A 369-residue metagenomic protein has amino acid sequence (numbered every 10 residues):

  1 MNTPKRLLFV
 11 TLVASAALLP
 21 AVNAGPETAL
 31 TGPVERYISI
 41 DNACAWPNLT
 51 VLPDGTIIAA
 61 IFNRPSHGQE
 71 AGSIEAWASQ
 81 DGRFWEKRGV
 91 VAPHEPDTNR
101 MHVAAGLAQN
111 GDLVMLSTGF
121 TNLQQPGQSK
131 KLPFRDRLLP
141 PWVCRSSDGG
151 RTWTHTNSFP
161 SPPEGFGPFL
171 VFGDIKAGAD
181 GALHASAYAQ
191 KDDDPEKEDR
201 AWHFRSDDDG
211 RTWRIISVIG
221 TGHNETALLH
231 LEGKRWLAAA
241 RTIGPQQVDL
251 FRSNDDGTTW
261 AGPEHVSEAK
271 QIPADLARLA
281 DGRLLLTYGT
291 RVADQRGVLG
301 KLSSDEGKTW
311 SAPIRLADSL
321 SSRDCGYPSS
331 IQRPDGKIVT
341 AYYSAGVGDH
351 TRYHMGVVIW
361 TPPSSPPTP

Functional and structural regions predicted by a protein language model:
M1-P4: N-terminal secretory signal peptides that target proteins for export/translocation
F9-L18: Bacterial N-terminal signal peptides
A21-P369: Asp-box/BNR beta-propeller blade signature and adjacent active/binding-site loops in extracellular glycan-interacting
